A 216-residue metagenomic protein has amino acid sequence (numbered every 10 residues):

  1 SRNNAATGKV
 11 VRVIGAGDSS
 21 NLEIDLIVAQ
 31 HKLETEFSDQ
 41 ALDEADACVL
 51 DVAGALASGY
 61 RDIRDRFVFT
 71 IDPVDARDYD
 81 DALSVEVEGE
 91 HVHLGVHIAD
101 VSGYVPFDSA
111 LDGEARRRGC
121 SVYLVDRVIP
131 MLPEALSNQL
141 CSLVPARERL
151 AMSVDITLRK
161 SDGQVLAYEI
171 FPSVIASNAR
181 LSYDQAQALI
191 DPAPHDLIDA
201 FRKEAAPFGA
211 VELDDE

Functional and structural regions predicted by a protein language model:
R2, R12, A16-G17, I24-L26 (+2 more regions): Electropositive polyanion-binding surfaces
A5: Gly/Thr-rich phosphate-binding beta-strand-loop-beta motif of the actin/hexokinase/Hsp70
